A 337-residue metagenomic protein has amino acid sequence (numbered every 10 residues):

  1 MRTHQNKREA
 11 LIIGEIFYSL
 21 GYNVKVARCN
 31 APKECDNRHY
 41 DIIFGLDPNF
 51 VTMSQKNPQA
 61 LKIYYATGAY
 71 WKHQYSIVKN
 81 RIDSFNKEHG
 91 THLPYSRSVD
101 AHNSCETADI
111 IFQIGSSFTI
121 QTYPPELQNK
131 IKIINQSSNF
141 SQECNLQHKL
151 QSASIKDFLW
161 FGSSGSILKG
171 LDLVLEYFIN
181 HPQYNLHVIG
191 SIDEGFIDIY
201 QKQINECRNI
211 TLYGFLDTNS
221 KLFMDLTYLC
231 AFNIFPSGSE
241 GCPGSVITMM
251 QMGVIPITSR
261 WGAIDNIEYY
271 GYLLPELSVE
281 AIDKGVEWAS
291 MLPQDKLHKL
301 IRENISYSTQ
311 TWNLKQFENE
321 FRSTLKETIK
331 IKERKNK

Functional and structural regions predicted by a protein language model:
Q5-R8, Q294-E333: A charged, aromatic-enriched C-terminal amphipathic alpha-helix characteristic of glycosyltransferases across folds
A66-S96: Acceptor-binding helix/loop patch of EC 2.4 sugar-transfer enzymes, predominantly nucleotide-sugar-dependent
P94-I131, S138-S141, G195: A short, active-site helix/loop in glycosyltransferases that binds the activated sugar's phosphate group
Q142-K169, L173-N180, H187: Conserved donor-binding/catalytic core segment of Leloir-type glycosyltransferases
D198-N219: Nucleotide-activated donor-binding/catalytic signature segment of Leloir-type glycosyltransferases, i.e., the conserved
G238: Aromatic "clamp/platform" in nucleotide-sugar-dependent glycosyltransferases that forms part of the donor/acceptor
V254-T258: Short hydrophobic beta-strand element within catalytic cores of glycosyltransferases and related nucleotide-activated
Y272-E280, E287-Q294: Conserved acidic donor-binding segment of nucleotide-sugar-dependent glycosyltransferases
